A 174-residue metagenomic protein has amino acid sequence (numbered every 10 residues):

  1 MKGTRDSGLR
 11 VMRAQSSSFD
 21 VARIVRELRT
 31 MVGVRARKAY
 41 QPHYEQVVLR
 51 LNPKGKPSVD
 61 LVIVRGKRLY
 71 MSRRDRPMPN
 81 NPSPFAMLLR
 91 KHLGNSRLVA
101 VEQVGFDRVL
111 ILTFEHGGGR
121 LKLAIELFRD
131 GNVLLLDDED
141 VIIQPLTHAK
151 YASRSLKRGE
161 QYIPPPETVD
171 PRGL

Functional and structural regions predicted by a protein language model:
G3-Q15, K54-L174: Phosphate/anion-contacting hairpin/loop surfaces
L9, R13-Y70: Extreme N-terminal "head/tail" segments of very large remodeling/mechanoenzyme assemblies
